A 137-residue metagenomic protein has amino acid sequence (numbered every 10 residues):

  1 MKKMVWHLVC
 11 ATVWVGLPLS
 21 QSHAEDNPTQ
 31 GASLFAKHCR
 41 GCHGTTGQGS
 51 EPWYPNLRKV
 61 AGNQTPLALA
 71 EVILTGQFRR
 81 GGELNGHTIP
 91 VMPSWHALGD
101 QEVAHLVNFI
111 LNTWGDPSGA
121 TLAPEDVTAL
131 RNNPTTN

Functional and structural regions predicted by a protein language model:
M1-M4: Positively charged n-region of N-terminal signal peptides that target proteins for export
H7-P18: Bacterial N-terminal signal peptides
L19-F35, S50-W53, A129-L130: Electrostatic cytochrome c docking/interface patches
N27-G31, T65, L69, E102-V103 (+1 more regions): Stable alpha-helical elements in mature extracytoplasmic
T29, S33-K37, P55, E71 (+2 more regions): Solvent-exposed, polar/charged alpha-helical surfaces in well-ordered, non-transmembrane soluble domains, broadly
A32, Q48-L84, T88-L98: Gly/Gly-Pro-rich "capping" loops immediately C-terminal to redox-active cysteine motifs in periplasmic/lumenal
S33, G81-E83, H87-N137: Flexible coil segments in periplasmic/lumen-exposed cytochrome c-class electron-transfer proteins
H43, L74-Q77, W114: Protein kinase-like catalytic domain
